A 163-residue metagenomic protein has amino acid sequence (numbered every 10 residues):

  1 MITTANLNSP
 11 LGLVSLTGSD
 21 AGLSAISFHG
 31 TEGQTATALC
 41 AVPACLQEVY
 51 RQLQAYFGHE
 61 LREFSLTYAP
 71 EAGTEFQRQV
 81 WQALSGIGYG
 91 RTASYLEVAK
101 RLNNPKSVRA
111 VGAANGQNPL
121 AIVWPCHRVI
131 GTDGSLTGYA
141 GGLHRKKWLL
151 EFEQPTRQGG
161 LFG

Functional and structural regions predicted by a protein language model:
M1-K106, F152, T156-G163: Basic nucleic-acid-binding alpha-helical/helix-turn surface characteristic of O6-alkylguanine DNA
R51, G112, K147: Active-site phosphate/pyrophosphate- and oxyanion-stabilizing loops and adjacent acidic/basic residues in soluble
L84, V108-Q117: Major-groove recognition helix of helix-turn-helix-like DNA-binding domains
G88, P119-I122: Histidine- and aromatic-rich ligand-binding microenvironments
I122-V129: Short Lys/Arg-enriched helix C-cap and helix-to-coil transition segments that create basic nucleic-acid-contact patches
T132-G163: …primarily DNA-binding HTH/wHTH and HhH modules…
